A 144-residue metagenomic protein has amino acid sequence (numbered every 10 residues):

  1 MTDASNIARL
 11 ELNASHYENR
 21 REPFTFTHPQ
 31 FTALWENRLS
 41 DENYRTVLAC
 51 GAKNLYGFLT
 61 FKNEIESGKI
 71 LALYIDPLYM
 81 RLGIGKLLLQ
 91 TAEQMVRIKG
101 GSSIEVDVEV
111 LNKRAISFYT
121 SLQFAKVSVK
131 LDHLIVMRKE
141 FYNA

Functional and structural regions predicted by a protein language model:
M1-R9, S128: A short beta-loop-alpha structural element at the N-terminal edge of CoA-dependent acyl/N-acetyltransferase catalytic
L12-L34: Conserved GNAT-fold acetyl-CoA-binding loop/helix
E36-E42: Short loop/turn motifs at secondary-structure junctions and domain boundaries
L48, N54-K62, K69, Y74: Conserved beta-strand in the GNAT
K62-L71, M80, K130-H133: A conserved beta-turn-beta hairpin within the catalytic core of GNAT-like acetyltransferases that forms part
I75, R81-Q94, S117-S121: Conserved acetyl-CoA-binding loop-helix of GNAT-fold acetyltransferases
L89, V96-D107: Conserved GNAT acetyl-CoA-binding A-motif
S102-A144: C-terminal "cap" of GNAT-fold acetyltransferases
